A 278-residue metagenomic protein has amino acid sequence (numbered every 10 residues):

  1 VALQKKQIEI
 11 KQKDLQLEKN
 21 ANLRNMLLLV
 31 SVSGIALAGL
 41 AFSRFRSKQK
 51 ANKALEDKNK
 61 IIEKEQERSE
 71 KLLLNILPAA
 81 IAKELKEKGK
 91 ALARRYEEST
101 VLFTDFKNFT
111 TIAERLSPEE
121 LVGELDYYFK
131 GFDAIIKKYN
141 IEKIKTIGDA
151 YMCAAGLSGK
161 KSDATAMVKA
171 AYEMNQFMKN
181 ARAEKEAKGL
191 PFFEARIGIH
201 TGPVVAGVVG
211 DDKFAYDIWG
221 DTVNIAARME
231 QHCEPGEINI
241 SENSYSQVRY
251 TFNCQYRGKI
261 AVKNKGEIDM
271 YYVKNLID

Functional and structural regions predicted by a protein language model:
V1-K53, K60: Hydrophobic positions within repeat-based interaction scaffolds
K5, A36, L40-S43, S47-K50 (+5 more regions): Signal-transducing alpha-helical linker
K13, N20, L27, G34 (+4 more regions): Hydrophobic stripe of amphipathic alpha-helices that form coiled-coil interfaces
N59, L125-I141, L157-I197, T201 (+2 more regions): Alpha-helical scaffold within the catalytic cores of cyclic-nucleotide enzymes
K60-E63, R68-E70, K83-A170: Catalytic NTP-binding/metal-coordinating core of nucleotidyl cyclase/transferase enzymes
P78, D105, N264: Short, conserved phosphate/pyrophosphate- and ester-handling motifs at nucleotide-, phospho-/glycolipid
A187, V209-G220: Short, surface-exposed loop/helix-turn segments at secondary-structure junctions that function as lids/hinges flanking
V204-A206, H232-D278: Cytosolic regulatory/linker segments at or just downstream of nucleotide-handling modules in signal-transduction
